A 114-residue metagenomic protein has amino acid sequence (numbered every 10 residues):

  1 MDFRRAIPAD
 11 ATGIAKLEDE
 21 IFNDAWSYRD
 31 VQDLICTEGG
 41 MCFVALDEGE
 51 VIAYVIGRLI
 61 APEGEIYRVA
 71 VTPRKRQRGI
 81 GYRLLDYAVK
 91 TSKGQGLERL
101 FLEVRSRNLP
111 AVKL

Functional and structural regions predicted by a protein language model:
D2-R74, Y82-T91, Q95: Acetyl-CoA-dependent GNAT
F3, Q77, V104: Conserved SAM-binding loop
I66, L100-V104: Conserved hydrophobic beta-strand within the GNAT/NAT acetyltransferase core sheet that lines the active-site cleft
V71, R105-S106: Short amphipathic helical patch at the helix-1/turn junction of helix-turn-helix
R78, Y82, E98, S106-L114: Conserved active-site alpha-helix within GNAT-family acetyltransferase domains
